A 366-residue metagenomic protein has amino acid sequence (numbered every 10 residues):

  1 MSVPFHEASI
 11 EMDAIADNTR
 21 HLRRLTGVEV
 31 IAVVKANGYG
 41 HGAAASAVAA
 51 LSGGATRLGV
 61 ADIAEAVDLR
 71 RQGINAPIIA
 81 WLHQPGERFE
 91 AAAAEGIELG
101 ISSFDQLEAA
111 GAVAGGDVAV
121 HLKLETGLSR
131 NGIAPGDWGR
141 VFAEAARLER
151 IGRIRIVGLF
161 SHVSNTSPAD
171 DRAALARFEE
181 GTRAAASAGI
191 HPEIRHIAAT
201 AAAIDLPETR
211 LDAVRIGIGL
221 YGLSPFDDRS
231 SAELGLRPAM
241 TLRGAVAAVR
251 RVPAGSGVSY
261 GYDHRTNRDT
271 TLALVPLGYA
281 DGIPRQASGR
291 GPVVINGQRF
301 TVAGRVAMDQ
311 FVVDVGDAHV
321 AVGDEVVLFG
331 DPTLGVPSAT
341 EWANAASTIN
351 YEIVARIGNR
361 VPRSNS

Functional and structural regions predicted by a protein language model:
M1-E98, R155, P362-S366: A charged N-terminal "starter" segment
V3-P4, A36-S52, A93, L107-A119 (+2 more regions): Active-site loop/helix belt of alpha/beta enzymes
I15, K35, L69, S103 (+7 more regions): Conserved, mostly hydrophobic/aromatic
G27, R243-A245, N350: Conserved beta-strand residues within beta-sheet cores
I31, A119-H121, G158, T301: Hydrophobic "anchor" residues on beta-strands that sit immediately upstream of conserved functional sites
N75-H83, E98-S102, V118-K123, V214-R215: Short hydrophobic/aromatic-enriched beta-strand-loop microsegments
R251-S366: C-terminal accessory subdomain/extension
